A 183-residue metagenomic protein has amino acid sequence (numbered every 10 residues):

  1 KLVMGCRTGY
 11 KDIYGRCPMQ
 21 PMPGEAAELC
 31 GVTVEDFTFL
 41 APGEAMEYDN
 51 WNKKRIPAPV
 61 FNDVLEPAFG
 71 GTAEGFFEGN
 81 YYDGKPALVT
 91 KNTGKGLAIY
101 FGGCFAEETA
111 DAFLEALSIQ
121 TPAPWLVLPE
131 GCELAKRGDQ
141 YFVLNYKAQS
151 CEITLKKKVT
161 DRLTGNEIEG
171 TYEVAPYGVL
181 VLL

Functional and structural regions predicted by a protein language model:
K1-L183: A conserved amphipathic helix/loop scaffold that creates a polar/acidic microenvironment used either to coordinate
